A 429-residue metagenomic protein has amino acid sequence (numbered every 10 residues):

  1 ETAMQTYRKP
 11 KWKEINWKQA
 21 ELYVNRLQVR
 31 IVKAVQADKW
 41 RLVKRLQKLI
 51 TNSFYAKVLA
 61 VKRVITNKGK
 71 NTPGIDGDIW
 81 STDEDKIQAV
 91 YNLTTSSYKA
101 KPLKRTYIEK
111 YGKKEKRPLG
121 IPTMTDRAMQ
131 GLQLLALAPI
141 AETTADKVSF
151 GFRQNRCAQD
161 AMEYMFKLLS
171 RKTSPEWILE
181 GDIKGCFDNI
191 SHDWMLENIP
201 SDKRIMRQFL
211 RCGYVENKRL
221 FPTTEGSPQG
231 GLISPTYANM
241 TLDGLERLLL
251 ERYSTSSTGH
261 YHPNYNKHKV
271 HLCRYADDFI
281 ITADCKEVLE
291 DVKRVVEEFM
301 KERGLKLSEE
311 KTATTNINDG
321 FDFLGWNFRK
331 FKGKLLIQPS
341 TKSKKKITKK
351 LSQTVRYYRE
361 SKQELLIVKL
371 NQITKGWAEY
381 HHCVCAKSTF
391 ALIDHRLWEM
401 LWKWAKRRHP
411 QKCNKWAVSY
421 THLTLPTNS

Functional and structural regions predicted by a protein language model:
P10-G69, L135-G151: Charged boundary/loop elements
V64, V90-E115, M124, A128-L137 (+3 more regions): Reverse-transcriptase-like RNA-dependent polymerase core
K68-S81, K101-A128, T144-R156, L179-E180 (+2 more regions): Short, conserved non-catalytic motifs in the polymerase core
N92, K147-V148, R153, D160-G320: Conserved polymerase palm-domain catalytic core
E290, L335, S352-K415: Right-hand nucleic-acid polymerase module
R303-L365, I373-W377: A conserved non-catalytic segment of reverse transcriptases and RNA-directed RNA polymerases corresponding to the late
T421-T427: Conserved small/polar residues in nucleotide/adenosyl-binding loops
